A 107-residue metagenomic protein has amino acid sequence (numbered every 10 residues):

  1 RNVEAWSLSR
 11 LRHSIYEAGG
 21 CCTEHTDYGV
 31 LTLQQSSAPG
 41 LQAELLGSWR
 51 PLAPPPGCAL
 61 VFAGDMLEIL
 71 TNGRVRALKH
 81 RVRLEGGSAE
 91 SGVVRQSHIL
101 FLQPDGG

Functional and structural regions predicted by a protein language model:
R1-Q42, E85-G87: Conserved double-stranded beta-helix
S36-G107: Catalytic core of Fe(II)/2-oxoglutarate
